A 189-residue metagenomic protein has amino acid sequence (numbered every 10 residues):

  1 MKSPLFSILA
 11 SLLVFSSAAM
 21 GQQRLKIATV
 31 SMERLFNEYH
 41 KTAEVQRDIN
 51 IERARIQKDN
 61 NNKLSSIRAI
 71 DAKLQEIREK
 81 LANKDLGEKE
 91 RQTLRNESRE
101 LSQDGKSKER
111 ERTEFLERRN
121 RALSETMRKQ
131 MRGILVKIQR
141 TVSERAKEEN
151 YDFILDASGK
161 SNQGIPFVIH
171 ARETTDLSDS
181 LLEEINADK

Functional and structural regions predicted by a protein language model:
M1-I8: Bacterial N-terminal signal peptides that target proteins for export
G21-K189: Amphipathic, charged alpha-helical segments and their helix-to-coil junctions in extracytoplasmic/peripheral assemblies
